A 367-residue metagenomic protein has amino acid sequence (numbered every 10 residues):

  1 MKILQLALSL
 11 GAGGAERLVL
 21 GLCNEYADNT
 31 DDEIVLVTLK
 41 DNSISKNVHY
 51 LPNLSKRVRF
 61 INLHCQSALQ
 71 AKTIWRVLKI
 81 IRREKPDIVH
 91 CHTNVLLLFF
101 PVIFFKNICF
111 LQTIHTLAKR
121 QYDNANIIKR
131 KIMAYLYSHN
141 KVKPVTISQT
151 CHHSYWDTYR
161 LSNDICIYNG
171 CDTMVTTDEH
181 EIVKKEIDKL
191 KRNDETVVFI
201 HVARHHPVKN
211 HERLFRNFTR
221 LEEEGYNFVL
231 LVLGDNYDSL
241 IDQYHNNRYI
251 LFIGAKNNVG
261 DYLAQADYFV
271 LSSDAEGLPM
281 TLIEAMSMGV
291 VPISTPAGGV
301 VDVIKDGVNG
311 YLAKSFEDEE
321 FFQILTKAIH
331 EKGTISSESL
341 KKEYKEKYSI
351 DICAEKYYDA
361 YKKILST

Functional and structural regions predicted by a protein language model:
M1-T367: Membrane-interface segments of envelope glycosyltransferases acting on lipid-linked substrates or membrane lipids
